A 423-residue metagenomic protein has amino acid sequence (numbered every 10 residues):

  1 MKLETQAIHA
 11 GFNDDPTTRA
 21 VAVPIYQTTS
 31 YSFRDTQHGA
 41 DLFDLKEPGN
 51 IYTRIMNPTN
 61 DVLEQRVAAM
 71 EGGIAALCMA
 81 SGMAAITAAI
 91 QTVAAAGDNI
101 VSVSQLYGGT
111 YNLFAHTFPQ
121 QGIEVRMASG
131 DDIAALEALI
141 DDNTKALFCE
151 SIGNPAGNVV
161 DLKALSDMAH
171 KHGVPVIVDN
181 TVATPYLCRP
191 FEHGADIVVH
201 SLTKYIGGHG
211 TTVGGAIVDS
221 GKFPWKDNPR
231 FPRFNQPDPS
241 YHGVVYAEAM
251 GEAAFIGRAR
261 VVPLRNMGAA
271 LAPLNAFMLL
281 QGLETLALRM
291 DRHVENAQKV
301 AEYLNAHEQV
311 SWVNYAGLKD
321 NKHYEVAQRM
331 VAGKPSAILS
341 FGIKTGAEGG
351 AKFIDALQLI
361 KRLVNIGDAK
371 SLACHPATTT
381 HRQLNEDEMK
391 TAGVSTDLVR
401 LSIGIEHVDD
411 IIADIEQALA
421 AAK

Functional and structural regions predicted by a protein language model:
M1-N57, Q65-R66: N-terminal "arm"/small-domain region of PLP-dependent enzymes with the aminotransferase-like
A7-P16, A76-A306: Conserved PLP-enzyme active-site core in the AAT-like
D35-T87, G109-T117: Conserved N-terminal alpha-helix of the aminotransferase class I/II PLP-enzyme fold
G72, N143, Q309-W312, L359 (+1 more regions): Glycine-centered tight turns that cap/initiate beta-strands
A115, E124-V125, D142, R289 (+3 more regions): PLP-dependent enzyme catalytic core of the Aspartate aminotransferase-like
I152, T181-A183, L318, K344 (+1 more regions): Active-site beta-loop-alpha junctions enriched in small/polar residues
M267-A270, L274-A276, Q281, T285 (+5 more regions): Conserved small-domain helix->loop->beta segment predominantly found in fold-type I
